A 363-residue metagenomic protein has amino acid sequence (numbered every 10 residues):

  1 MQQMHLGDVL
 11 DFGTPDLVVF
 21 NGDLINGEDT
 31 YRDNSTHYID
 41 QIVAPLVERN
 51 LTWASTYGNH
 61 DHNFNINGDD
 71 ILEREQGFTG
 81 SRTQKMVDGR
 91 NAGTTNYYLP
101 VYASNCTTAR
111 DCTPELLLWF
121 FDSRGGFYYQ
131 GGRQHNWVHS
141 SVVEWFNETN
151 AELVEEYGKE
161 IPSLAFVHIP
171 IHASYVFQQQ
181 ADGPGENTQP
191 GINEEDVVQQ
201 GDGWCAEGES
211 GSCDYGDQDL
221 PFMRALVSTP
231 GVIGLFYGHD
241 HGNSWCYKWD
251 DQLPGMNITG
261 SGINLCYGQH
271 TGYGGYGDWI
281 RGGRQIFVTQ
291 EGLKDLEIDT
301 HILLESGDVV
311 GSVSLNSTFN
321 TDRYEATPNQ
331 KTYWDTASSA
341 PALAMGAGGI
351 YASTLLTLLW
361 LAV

Functional and structural regions predicted by a protein language model:
M1, E115-G125, F166, I263-H270: Active-site-proximal beta-strand elements of phosphoester/diester hydrolases
M1-H37, Q41: N-terminal active-site segment of His-dependent metallophosphoesterases
L6, V18, D23, G58 (+4 more regions): Divalent metal-coordination and catalytic microenvironments
G13-D16, L117-F120, G131-S244: His/acidic metal-ligating clusters that form di-metal
N26-D29, S55-I66, F127-Y129, I169-Y175 (+3 more regions): Active-site environment of divalent metal-dependent phosphoester hydrolases
H37-G158: Extended active-site neighborhood of metal-dependent phosphoesterases/phosphodiesterases
Y98-V101, L118, D214, H241-T336: Binuclear metal-dependent phosphoesterase catalytic core
S339-V363: Cleavable C-terminal sorting propeptides in eukaryotic secreted/cell-surface proteins
